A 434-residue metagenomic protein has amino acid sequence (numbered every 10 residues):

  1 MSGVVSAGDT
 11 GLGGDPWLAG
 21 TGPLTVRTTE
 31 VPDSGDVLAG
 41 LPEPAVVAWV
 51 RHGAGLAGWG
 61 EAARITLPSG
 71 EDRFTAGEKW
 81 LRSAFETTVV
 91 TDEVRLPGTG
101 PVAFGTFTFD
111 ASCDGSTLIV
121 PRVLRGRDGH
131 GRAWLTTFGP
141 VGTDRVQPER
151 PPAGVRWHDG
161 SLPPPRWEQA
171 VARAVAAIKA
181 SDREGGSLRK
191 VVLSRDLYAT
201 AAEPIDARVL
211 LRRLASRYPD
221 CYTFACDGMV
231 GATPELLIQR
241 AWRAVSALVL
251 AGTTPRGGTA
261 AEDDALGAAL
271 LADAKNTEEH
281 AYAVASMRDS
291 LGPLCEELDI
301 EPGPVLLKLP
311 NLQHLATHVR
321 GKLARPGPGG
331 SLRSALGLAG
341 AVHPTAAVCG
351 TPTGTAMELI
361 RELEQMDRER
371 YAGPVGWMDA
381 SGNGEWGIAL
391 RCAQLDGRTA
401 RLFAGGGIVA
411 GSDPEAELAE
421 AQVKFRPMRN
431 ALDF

Functional and structural regions predicted by a protein language model:
S2-D33, A39-G40, R51-K79, P140-A176 (+5 more regions): Contiguous alpha-helical scaffold segments within structured protein domains that host functional hotspots
P44-R51, V102-F104, R189-V191, P219-A225: A short, Trp-centered hydrophobic/proline-enriched beta-strand micro-motif
V50, A57-V120: Glycine-rich, N-terminal phosphate-binding loop and its surrounding beta-alpha-beta segment
G58-I65, D114-V123, R195-Y282, P293-D299 (+2 more regions): An anion-binding catalytic pocket shared by soluble metabolic enzymes
T108, D227-M229, V375-D379: Short, solvent-exposed loop/turn elements at beta->coil junctions and helix N-caps that rim active or binding pockets
L118-R145: A contiguous, mid-domain pocket- or channel-lining segment that forms the substrate-recognition surface
L323-F434: Conserved hydrophobic core element of enzyme catalytic domains
